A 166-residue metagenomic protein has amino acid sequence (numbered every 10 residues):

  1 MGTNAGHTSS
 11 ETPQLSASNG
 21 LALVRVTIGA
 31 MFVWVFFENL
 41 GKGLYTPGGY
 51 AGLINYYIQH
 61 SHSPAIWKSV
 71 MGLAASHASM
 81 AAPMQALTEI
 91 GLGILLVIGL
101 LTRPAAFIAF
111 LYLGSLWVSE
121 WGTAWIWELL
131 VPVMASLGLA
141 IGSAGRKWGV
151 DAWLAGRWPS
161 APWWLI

Functional and structural regions predicted by a protein language model:
M1-G91, I98-I166: Extended, low-polarity transmembrane helix blocks
